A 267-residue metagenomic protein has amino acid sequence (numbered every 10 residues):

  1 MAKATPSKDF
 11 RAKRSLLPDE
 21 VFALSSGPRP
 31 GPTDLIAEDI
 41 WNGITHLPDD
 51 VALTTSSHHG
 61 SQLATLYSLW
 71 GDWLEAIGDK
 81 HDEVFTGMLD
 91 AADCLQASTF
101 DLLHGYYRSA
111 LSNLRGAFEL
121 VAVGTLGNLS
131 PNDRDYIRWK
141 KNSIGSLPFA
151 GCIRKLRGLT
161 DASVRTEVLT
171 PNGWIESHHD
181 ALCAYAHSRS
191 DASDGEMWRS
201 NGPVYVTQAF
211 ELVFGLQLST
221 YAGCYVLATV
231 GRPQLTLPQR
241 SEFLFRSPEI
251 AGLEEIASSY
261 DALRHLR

Functional and structural regions predicted by a protein language model:
M1-M88, C94-Y107, S112-N113, G124 (+1 more regions): A cross-kingdom marker of C-terminal helix-rich interaction/assembly modules
